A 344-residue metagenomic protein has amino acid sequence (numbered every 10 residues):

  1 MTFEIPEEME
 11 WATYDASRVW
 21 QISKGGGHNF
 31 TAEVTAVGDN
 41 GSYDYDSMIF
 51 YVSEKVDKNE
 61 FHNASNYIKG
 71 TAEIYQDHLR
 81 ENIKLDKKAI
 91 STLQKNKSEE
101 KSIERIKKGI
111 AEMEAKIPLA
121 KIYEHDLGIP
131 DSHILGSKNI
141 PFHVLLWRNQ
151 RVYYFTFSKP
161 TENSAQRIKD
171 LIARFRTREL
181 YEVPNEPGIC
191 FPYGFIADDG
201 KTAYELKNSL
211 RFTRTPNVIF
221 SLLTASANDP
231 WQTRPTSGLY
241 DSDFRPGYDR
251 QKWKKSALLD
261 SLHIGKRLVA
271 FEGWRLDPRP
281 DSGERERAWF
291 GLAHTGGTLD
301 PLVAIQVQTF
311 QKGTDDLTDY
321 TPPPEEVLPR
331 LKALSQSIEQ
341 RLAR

Functional and structural regions predicted by a protein language model:
M1, M9-E10, Y153-P192, I305-R344: Surface-exposed amphipathic alpha-helical segments
T2-E4, E10, T31, T35 (+5 more regions): Ser/Thr- (and often Asn-) enriched beta-sheet segments in non-cytosolic proteins
E4-G26: N-terminal ordered "arm"
Q21-M48, V52, N59: Long, solvent-exposed N-terminal ectodomains/accessory regions that are displayed to the extracellular/lumenal milieu
G25-G27, F157-P160, R275: Secondary-structure transition/turn motif
S47-L146, R211-L299: Signature of long, low-cysteine stretches enriched in small and polar/charged residues
H133-P160, F175, W289-D316: A short, solvent-exposed beta-edge/loop patch
A165-I219, T224-A227: Surface-exposed beta-loop interaction hotspot
